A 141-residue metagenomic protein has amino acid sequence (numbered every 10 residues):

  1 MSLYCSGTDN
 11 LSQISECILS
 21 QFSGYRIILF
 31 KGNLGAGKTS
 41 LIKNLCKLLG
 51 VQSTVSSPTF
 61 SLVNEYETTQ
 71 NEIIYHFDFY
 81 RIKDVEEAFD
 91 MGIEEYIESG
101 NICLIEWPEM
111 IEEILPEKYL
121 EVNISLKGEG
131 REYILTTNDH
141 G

Functional and structural regions predicted by a protein language model:
M1, K47, E86, E94-G141: Short phosphate-coordinating micro-motif centered on Lys-Gly-acidic
M1-C17: N-terminal pre-Walker A segment at the start of P-loop NTPase domains
L19-Y25: Phosphate-binding P-loop
I28-F30: Hydrophobic anchor at the beta1->P-loop junction of P-loop NTPases
G35: Walker A (P-loop) phosphate-binding loop of P-loop NTPases
K38: Conserved lysine of the Walker
V51-Y66: Short beta-strand-centered segment that lines the nucleotide-binding/catalytic pocket of NTP-utilizing
